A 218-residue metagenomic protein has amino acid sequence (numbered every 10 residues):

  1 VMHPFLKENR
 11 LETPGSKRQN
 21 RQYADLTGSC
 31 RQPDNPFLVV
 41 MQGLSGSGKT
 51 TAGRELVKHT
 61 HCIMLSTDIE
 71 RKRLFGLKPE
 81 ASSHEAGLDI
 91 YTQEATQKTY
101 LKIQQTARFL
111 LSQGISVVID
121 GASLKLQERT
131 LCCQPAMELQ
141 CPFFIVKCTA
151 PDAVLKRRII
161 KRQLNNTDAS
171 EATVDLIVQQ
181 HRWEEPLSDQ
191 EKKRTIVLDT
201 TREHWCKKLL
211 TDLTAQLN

Functional and structural regions predicted by a protein language model:
E8-T27: N-terminal pre-Walker A segment at the start of P-loop NTPase domains
S29-P36: Phosphate-binding P-loop
M41: Hydrophobic anchor at the beta1->P-loop junction of P-loop NTPases
L44-S45: The conserved Walker
K49: Conserved lysine of the Walker
R54-I115: Conserved substrate/cofactor phosphate-moiety recognition/catalytic segment in nucleotide-dependent phosphotransferases
G76, S83-E94, M137-P186: A glycine- and Lys/Arg-enriched "phosphate-lid" helix/loop adjacent to the NTP-binding pocket of small-molecule kinases
L164-L210, L217-N218: Small-molecule kinase domains that catalyze NTP-dependent phosphoryl transfer to phosphate-bearing small molecules
